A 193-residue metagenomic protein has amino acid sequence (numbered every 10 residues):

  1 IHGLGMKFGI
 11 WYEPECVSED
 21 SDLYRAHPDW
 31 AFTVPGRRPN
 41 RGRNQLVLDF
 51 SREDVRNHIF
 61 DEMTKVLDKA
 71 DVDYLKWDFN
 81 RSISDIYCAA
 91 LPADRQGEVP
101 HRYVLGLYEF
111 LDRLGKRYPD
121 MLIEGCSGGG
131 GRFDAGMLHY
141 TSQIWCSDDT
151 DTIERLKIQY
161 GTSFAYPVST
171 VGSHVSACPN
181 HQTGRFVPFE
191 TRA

Functional and structural regions predicted by a protein language model:
H2-G9, E15-L23: Conserved structural scaffold segments of CAZyme catalytic domains across common CAZy folds
L4-F8, D71-D73, Y118-M121: Short, well-ordered coil/turn segments that N-cap beta-strands
F8-Y12, L75-W77, E124-G125: Hydrophobic faces of well-ordered beta-strands that scaffold small-molecule active sites in alpha/beta enzyme cores
C16, R81-I83: Feature marks short, surface-exposed loop/turn motifs that line or immediately flank catalytic pockets and channel
S18-N57, H101-A193: Glycan-recognition surfaces
L48-D78, L114: An active-site-proximal structural segment forming one wall of the substrate-binding cleft that immediately precedes
S84-D94: Mobile active-site "lid"/loop adjacent to the S-adenosyl-L-methionine
G97-V99: Extended, polar beta-sheet/loop recognition surfaces of beta-rich domains that mediate binding to diverse ligands
